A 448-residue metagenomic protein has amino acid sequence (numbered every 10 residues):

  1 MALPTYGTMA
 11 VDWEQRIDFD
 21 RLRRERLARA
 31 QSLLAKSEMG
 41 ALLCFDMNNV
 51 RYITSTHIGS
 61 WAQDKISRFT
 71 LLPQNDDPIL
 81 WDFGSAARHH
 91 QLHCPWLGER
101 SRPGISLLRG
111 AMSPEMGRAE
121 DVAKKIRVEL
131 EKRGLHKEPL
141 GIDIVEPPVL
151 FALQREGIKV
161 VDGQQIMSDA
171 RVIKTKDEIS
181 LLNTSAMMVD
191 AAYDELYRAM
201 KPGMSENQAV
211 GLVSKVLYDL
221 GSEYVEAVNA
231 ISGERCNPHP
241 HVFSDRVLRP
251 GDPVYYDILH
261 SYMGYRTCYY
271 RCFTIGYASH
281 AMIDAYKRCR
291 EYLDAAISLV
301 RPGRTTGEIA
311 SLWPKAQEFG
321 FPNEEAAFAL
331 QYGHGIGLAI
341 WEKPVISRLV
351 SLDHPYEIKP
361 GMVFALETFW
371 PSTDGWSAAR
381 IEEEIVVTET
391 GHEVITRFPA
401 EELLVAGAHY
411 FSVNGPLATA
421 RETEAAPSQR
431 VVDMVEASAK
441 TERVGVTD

Functional and structural regions predicted by a protein language model:
M1-D448: Active-site neighborhoods and metal-handling regions in enzymes and metal-associated proteins
